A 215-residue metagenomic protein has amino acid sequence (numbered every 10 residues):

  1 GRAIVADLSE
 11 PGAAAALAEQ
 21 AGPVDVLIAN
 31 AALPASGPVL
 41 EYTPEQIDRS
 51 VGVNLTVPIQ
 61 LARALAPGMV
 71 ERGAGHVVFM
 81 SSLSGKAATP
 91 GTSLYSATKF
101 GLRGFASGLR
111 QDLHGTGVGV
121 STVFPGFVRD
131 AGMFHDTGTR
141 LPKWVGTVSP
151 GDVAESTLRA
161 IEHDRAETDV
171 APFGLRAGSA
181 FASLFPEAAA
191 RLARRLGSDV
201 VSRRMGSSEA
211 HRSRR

Functional and structural regions predicted by a protein language model:
V5-A16, P44: The beta1-alpha1 cofactor-binding region of Rossmann-like NAD(H)/NADP(H)-dependent oxidoreductases
A31-A35: Conserved NAD(P)H cofactor-binding loop of Rossmann-fold oxidoreductase domains
P38-V39, Q46-V51: Substrate-binding pocket helix/loop in short-chain dehydrogenase/reductase
L40, T89-S93: Active-site loop immediately N-terminal to the catalytic Tyr-X3-Lys motif of short-chain dehydrogenase/reductase
A62, T98: Active-site helix of classical SDR
S82: Residue(s) in the substrate-gating loop at a strand-loop-helix junction that position the organic substrate next
Q111-F173: SDR active-site lid
